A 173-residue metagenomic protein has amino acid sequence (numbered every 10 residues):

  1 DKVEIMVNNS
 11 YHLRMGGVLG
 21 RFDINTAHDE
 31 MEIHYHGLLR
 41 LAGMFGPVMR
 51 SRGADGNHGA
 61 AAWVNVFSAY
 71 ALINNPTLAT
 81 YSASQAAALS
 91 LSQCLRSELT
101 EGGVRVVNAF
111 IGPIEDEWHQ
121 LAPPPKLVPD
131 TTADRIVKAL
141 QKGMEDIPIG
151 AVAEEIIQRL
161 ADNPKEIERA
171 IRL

Functional and structural regions predicted by a protein language model:
H12-H28, S51, D55-N57, T77-T80: Conserved mid-core segment of classical short-chain dehydrogenase/reductases
A42, S84-Q85: Active-site helix of classical SDR
A42-G43, Q93: A short, exposed helix-loop element centered on a Lys and neighboring polar residues
S68: Residue(s) in the substrate-gating loop at a strand-loop-helix junction that position the organic substrate next
I73, C94-R105: Active-site-adjacent segment of SDR/Rossmann-fold oxidoreductases
I73-A79, A122: Active-site loop immediately N-terminal to the catalytic Tyr-X3-Lys motif of short-chain dehydrogenase/reductase
N108-A109, D116, Q120-R159: C-terminal helical subdomain
